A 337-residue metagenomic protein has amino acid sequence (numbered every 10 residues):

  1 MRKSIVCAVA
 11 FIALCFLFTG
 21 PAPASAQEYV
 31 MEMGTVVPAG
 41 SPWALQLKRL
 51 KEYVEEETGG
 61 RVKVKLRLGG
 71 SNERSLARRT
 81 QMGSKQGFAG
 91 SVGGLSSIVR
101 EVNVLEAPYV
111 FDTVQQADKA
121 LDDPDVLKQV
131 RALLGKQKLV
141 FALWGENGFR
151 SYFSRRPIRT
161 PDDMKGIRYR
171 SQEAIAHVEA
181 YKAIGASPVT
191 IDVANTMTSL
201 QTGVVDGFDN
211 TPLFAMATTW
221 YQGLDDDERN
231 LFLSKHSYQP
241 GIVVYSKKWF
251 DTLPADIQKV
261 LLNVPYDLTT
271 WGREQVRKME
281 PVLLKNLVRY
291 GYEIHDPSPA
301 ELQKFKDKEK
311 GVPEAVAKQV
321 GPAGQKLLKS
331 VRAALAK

Functional and structural regions predicted by a protein language model:
M1-S4: Positively charged n-region of N-terminal signal peptides that target proteins for export
A8-G20: Bacterial N-terminal signal peptides
S25-A117, D125, V130-K337: N-terminal secretory/targeting leader peptides
